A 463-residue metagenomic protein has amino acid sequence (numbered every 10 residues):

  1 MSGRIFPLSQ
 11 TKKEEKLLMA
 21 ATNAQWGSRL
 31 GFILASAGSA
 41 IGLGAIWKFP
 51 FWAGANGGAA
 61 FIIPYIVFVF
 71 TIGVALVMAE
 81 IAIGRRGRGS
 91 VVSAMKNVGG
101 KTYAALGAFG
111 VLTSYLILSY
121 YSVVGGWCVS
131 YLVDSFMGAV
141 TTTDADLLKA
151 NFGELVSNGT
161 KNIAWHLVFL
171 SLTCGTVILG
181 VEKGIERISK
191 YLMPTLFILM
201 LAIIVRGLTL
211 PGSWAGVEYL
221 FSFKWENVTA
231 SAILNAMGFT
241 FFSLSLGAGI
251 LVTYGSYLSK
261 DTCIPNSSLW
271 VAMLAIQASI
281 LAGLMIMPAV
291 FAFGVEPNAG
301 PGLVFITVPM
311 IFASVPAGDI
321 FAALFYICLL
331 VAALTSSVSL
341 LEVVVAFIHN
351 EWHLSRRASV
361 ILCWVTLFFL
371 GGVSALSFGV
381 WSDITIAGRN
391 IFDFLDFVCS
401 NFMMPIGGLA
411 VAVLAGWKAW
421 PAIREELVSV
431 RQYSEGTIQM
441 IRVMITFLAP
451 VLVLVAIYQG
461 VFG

Functional and structural regions predicted by a protein language model:
I5-W47, L76-I81, R85-V98, A104-A108 (+2 more regions): Membrane-interface "cap" regions at the ends of multi-pass membrane proteins
L17, A21-N23, F51-N56, R86-F109 (+6 more regions): Inter-helical loop and helix-membrane interface segments of multi-pass membrane transporters/permeases
M19-A20, G125-S157, Y257-D261, N266 (+6 more regions): Helix-loop-helix connectors at the membrane interface of multi-pass transporters/channels
A20-W26, E186, K190-L334, A358-S359: Membrane-embedded translocation segments of transport machinery
A24, A53-A79, K161, M403-P405: Extracellular loop-to-transmembrane helix junctions
Q25-S36, I62-P64, T102-Y115, A164-L167 (+6 more regions): Select transmembrane alpha-helical segments in multipass membrane proteins
L30-F68, G249-G255, P265-L269, M273-I276 (+1 more regions): Transmembrane helix-boundary motif of multi-pass solute transporters/channels
L106-F109, T113, H353-W364, D396-V453: C-terminal membrane-solvent junction of multi-pass transporters and transport-like membrane proteins
